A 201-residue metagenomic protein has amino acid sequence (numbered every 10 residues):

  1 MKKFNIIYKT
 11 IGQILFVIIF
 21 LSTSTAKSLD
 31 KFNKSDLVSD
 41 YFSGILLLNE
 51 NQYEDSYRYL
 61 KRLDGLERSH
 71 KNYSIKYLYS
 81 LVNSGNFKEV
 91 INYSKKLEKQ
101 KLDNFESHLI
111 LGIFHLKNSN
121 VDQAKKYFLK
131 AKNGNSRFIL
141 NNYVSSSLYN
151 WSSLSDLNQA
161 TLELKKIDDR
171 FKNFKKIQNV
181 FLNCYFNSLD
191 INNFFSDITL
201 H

Functional and structural regions predicted by a protein language model:
K2-S28: Classical Sec-dependent N-terminal signal peptides that target proteins to the secretory pathway
S24-Y77, N83, N92: N-terminal leader/linker segments that initiate helical-solenoid repeat arrays
N33-D40, E67-S74, K101-I110, N135-S147 (+2 more regions): Generic helix N-cap/helix-start motif at coil->alpha-helix transitions
L46, S80, F114, N150-S153 (+1 more regions): Residue-level signature for tetratricopeptide repeat
E50, S84, N118, L154-L157 (+1 more regions): Structural motif corresponding to the intra-repeat A-B loop/turn of tetratricopeptide repeats
Y57-K61, F87-K99, D122-N133, L157-F171 (+1 more regions): Alpha-helical repeat scaffolds
H70-K117: Mid-chain, structured segments of secreted extracytoplasmic proteins
